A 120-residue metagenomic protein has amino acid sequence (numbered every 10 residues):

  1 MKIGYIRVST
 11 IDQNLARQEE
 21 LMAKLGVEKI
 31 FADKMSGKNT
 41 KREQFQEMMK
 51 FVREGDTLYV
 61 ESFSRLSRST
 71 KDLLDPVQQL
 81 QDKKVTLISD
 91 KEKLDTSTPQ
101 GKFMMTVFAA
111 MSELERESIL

Functional and structural regions predicted by a protein language model:
M1-L120: Short, structured surface patches at the beginning of a domain
